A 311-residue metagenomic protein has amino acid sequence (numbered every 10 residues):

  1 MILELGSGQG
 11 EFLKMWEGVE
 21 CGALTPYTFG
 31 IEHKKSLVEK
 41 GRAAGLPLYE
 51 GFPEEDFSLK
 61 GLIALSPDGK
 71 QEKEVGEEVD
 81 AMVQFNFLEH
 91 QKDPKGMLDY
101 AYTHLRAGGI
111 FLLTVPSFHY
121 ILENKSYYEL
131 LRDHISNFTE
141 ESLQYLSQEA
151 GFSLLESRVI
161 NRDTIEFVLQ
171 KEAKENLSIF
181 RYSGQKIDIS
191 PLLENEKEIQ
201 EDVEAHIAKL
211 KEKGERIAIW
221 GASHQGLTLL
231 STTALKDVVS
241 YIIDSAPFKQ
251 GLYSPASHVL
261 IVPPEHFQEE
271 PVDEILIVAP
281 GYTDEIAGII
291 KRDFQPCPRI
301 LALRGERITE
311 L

Functional and structural regions predicted by a protein language model:
M1-K125, N137-F152, L169-K171, T228 (+4 more regions): Conserved SAM-binding loop
G45-Y49, E129-R132, A173, K236-D237 (+1 more regions): Short, hinge-like loop/turn segments at secondary-structure boundaries
E54, I160, S223: Residue-level "edge-of-site" marker
K125-L131, G184-I187: Short glycine/proline- and charge-enriched loop/turn segments that cap or connect secondary-structure elements
L131-N137, E194: Short, contiguous acidic/charged loop-to-helix segments that flank catalytic cores in large enzymes
F152-R162: Conserved S-adenosyl-L-methionine
D163-F167: Short hydrophobic/aromatic beta-strand or adjacent loop that forms the aromatic wall/cage of a ligand/substrate-binding
V168-L311: Hydrophobic, well-ordered beta-alpha structural blocks that scaffold small-molecule cofactor pockets
